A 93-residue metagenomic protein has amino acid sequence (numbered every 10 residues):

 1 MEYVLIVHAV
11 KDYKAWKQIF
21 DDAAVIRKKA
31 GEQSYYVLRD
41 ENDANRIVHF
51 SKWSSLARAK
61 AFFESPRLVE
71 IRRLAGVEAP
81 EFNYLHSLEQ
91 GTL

Functional and structural regions predicted by a protein language model:
M1-E70, L74-L93: Short S/T/G/P-rich N-terminal loop/turn motif that feeds into the first structured element of a domain
